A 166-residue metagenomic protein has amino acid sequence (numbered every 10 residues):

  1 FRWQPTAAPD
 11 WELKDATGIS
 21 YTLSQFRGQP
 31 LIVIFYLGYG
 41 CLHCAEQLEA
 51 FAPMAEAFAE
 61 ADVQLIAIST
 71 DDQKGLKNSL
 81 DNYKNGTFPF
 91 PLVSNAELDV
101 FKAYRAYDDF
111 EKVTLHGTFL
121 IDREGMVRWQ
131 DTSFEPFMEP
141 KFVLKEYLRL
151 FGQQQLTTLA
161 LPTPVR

Functional and structural regions predicted by a protein language model:
F1-L23, E46: N-terminal "domain-start" segment that seeds a small globular fold
A8-P9, P30, L115-G117: Short loop/turn microsegments at loop-to-beta-strand junctions
K14, P91-N95: Short acidic-hydrophobic, aromatic-tinged amphipathic segments that line or gate anion-handling sites
L23-F51: Short active-site neighborhood of thiol/selenol oxidoreductases, capturing the structured segment around
S24, Y104, Q130-D131: Short hydrophobic alpha-helix segments
A45-G86, L98-K102: Structural microenvironment flanking redox-active thiols in thiol-disulfide oxidoreductases
T87-P91, Y107-F119: Structural micro-motif
V113-R166: Thiol-/selenol-based redox modules, centered on thioredoxin-like and closely related oxidoreductase domains
